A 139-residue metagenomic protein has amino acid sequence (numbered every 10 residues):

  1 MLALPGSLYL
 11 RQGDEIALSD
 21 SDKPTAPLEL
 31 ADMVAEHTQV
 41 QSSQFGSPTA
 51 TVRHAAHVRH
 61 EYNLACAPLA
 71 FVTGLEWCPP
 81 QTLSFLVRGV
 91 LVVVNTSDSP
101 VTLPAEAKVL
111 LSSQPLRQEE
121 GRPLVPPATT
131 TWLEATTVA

Functional and structural regions predicted by a protein language model:
L2-R11, I16-A139: Carbohydrate-interacting/catalytic domains
